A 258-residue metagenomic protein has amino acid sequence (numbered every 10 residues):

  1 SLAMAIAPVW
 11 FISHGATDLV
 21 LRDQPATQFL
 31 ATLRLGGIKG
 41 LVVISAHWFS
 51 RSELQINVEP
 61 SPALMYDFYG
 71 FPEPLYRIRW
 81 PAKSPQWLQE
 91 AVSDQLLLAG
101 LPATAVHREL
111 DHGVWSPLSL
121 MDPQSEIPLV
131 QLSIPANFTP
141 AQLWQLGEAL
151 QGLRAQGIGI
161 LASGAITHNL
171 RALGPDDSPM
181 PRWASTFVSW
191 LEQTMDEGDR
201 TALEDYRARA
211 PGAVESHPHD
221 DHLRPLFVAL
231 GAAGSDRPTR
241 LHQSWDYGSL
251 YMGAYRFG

Functional and structural regions predicted by a protein language model:
L2-A99, A103: A short aromatic-anchored loop/beta-hairpin motif
P8-I12, G40-A46, L132, L153-I166 (+1 more regions): Beta-strand elements within well-structured catalytic alpha/beta cores of enzymes that handle phosphate/sulfate esters
L19-V20, F49-L54, V114, T167-G174: Short catalytic/ligand-binding loop motif for oxyanion handling, primarily in non-cytosolic enzymes, centered on
D23-A31, R77-I78, R108-S116, L143-L146: Short acidic (Asp/Glu) patches
A46-S50, P60-S61, E109-L118, I166: Short glycine-enriched loops at secondary-structure junctions
L75-K83, A105, S133-P140, A213: Flexible, glycine/proline-enriched loop segments at strand-loop-helix junctions that form or flank small-ligand binding
L88-Q142: Internal, conserved structured core segments that host functional sites
D94, L98, I127-L129, F138-Q145 (+2 more regions): Surface-exposed, charge/polar-rich loops and edge strands
